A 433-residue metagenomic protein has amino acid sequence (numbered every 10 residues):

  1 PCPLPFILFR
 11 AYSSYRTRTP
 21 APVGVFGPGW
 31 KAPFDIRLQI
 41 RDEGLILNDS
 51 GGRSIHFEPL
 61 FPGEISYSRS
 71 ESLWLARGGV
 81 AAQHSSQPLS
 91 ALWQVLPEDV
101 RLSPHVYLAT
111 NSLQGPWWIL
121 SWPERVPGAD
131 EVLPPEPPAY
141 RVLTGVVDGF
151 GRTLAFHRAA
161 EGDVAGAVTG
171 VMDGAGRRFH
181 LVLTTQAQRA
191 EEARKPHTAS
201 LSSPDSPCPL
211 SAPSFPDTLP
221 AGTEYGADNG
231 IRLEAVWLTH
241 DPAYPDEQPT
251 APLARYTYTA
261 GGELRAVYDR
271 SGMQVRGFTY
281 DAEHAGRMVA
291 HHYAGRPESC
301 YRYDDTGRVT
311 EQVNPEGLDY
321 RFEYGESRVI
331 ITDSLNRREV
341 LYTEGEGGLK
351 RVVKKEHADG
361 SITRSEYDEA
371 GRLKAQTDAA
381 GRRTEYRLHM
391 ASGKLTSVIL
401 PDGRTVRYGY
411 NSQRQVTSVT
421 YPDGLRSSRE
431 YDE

Functional and structural regions predicted by a protein language model:
P1-A11: Predominantly extracellular/luminal regions of secreted and cell-surface proteins, especially disulfide-bonded
P1-P3, R37-L38, I46-N48, Q312: A general structural signal for short secondary-structure junctions and capping/turn motifs
L8, P28, E43-E433: Extended charged/polar low-complexity repeat regions
S14-D42, K355: Acidic, aromatic-enriched beta-alpha/helix-loop junctions
